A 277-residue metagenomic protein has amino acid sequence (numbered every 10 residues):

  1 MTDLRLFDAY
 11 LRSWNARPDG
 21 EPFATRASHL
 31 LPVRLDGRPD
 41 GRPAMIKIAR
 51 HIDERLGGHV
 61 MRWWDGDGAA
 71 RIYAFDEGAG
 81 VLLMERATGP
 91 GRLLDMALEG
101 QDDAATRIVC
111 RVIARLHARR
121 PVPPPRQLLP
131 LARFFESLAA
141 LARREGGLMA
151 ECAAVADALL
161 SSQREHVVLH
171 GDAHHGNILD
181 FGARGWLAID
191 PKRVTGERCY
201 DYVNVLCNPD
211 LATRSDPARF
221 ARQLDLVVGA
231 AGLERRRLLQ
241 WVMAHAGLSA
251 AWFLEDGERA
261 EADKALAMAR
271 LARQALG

Functional and structural regions predicted by a protein language model:
M1-A74, F181-A183, A272-G277: Conserved NTP-binding catalytic cores of kinases and kinase-like/nucleotidyltransferase enzymes across multiple kinase
M1-D19, E54-G57, G147-E151, A158 (+3 more regions): Regulatory N- and C-terminal appendages and interdomain linkers associated with kinase/kinase-like NTP transferase
T2-Y10, P121-G171, F181-G182, G229: An alpha-helical support segment within catalytic cores of ATP-dependent transferases
H29-R34, I72, A154-Y200: Active-site acidic catalytic loop and adjacent metal/ATP-binding pocket of ATP-dependent phosphoryl transfer enzymes
D40-A87, G91-L116: A conserved alpha-helical element in kinase catalytic cores
H51, G66, G78-E99, A118-V122 (+2 more regions): A glycine-centered beta->alpha junction motif in the catalytic cores of kinase/phosphotransferase enzymes
I113, H117-P121, P209, A231: A general structural signal marking secondary-structure boundaries and capping sites
F181-R235, Q240, R259-R273: Active-site Asp-x-Gly
